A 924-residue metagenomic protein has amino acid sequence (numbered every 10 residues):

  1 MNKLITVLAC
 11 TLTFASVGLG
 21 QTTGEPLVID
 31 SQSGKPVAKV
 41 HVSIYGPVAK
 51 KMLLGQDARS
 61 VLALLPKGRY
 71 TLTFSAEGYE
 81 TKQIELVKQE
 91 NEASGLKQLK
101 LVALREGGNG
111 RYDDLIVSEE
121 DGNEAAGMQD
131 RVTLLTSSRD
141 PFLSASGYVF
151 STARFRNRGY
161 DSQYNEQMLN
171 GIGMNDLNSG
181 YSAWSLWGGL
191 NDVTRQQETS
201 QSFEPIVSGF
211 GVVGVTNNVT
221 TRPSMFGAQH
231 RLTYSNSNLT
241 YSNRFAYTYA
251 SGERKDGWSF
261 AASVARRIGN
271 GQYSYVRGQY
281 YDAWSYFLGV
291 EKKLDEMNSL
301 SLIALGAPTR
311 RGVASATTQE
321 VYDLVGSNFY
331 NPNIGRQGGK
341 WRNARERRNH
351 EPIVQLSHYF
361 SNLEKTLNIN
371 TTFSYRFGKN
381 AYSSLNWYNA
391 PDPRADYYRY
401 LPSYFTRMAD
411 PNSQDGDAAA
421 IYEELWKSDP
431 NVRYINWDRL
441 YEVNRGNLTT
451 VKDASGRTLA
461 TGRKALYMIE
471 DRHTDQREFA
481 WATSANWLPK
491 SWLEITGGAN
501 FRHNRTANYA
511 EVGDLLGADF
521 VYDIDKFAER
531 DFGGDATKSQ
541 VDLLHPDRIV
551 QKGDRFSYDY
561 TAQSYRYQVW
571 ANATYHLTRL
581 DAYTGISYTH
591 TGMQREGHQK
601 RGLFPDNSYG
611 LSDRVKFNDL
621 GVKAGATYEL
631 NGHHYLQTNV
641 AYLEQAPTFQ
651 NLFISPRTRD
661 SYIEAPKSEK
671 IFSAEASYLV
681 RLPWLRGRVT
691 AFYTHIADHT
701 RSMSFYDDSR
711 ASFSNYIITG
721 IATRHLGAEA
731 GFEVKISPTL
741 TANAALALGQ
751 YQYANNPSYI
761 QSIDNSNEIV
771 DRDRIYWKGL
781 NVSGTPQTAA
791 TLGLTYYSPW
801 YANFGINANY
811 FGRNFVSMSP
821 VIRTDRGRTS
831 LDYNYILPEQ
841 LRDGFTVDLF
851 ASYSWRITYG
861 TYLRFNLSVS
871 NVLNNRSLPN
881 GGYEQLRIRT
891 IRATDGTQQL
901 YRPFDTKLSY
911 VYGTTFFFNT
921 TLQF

Functional and structural regions predicted by a protein language model:
L62, L134-L135, P141-A145, I172-F203 (+2 more regions): Short acidic/polar hinge/loop motifs at secondary-structure boundaries that mediate gating or recognition
F203-I206, N218-G252, V264-R266, N270-G278 (+1 more regions): Short strand-turn segments of transmembrane beta-barrel domains in outer membranes, especially the first one or two
S299-Q355, A381-E470, G534-K552, S702-F705: Acidic/polar loop-and-plug regions of large Gram-negative outer-membrane beta-barrel proteins
G312, A316-V321, S539-I549, G592-L603 (+7 more regions): Surface-exposed extracellular loop regions of Gram-negative outer-membrane beta-barrel proteins, predominantly
N331-L356, S612-G621, G625, H633 (+5 more regions): Outer-membrane beta-barrel signature, preferentially recognizing the C-terminal barrel domain of Gram-negative
M468, R472, L493-N631, P656 (+1 more regions): Signature of Gram-negative outer-membrane beta-barrel scaffolds
Y693-H695, Y716-V821, N919-Q923: Gram-negative outer-membrane beta-barrel transporters
I696-A697, T741-A742, Y810-G827, Y853-F924: C-terminal beta-signal and adjacent terminal beta-strands/loops of Gram-negative outer-membrane beta-barrel proteins
